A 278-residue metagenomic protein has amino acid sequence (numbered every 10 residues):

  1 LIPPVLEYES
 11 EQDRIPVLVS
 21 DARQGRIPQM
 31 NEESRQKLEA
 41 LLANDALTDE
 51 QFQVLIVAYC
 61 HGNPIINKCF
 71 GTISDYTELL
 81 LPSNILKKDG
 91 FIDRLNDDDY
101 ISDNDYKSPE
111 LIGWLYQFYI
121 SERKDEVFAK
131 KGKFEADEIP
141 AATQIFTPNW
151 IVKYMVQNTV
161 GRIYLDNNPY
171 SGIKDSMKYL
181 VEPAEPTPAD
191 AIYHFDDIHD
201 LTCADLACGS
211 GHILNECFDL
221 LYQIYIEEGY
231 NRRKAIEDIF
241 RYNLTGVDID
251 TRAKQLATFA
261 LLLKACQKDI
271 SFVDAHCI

Functional and structural regions predicted by a protein language model:
L1-Y222, V247-A253, H276: Preference for the N-terminal adenyl/adenosyl cofactor-binding alpha/beta module
R123-V127, G229, D269: Residue-level signal for secondary-structure boundary elements
Y193-D200, R233-R241: Short basic/glycine-enriched coil/helix segment immediately N-terminal to the Walker B
L221, Y225, L261, A265: Active-site catalytic pocket residues across diverse enzymes, especially alpha/beta-hydrolases
Y225-R232: Phosphate-handling active-site elements
N243-T245: Short beta-strand element of Class I
A257: Conserved SAM-binding loop
C266-D274: S-adenosyl-L-methionine
